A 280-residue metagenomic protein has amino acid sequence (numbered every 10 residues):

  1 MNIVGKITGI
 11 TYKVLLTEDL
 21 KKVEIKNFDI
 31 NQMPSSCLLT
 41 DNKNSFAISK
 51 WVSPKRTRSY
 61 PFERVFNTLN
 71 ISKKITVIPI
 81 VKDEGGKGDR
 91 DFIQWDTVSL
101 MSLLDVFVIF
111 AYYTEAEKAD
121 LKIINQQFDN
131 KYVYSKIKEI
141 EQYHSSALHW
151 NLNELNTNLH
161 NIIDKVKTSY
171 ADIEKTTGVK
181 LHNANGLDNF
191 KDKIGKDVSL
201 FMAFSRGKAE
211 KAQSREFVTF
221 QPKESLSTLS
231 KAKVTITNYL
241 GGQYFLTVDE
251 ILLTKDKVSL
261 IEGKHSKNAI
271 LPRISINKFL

Functional and structural regions predicted by a protein language model:
M1-K196: Terminal, charged accessory segments of proteins
V14, I109-E115, A203, T219-P222 (+2 more regions): Intrinsically disordered, low-complexity regions enriched in small/polar residues
L181-K223: Solvent-exposed, charged helical/coil patches that constitute nucleic-acid or partner-interaction surfaces
A212-L280: Catalytic core segments in nucleotide and nucleic-acid processing enzymes
